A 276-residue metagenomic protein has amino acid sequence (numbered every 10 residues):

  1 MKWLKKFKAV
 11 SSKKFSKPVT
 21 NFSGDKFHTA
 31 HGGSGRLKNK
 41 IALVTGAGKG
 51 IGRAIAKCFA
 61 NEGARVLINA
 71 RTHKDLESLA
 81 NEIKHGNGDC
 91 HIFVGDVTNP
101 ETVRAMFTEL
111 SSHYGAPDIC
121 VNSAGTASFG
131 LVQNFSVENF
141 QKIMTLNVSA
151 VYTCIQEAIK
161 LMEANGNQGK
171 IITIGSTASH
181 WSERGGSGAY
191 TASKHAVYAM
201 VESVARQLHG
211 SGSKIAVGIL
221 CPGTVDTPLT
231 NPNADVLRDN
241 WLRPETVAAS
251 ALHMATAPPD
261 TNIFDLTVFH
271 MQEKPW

Functional and structural regions predicted by a protein language model:
I41, G48-K49: Conserved glycine-rich cofactor-binding loop
E62-L79: Conserved glycine-rich Rossmann-like NAD(P)H-binding loop of the short-chain dehydrogenase/reductase
H73-K74, V94-M106, V137: The beta1-alpha1 cofactor-binding region of Rossmann-like NAD(H)/NADP(H)-dependent oxidoreductases
L131-V132, N139-K142: Substrate-binding pocket helix/loop in short-chain dehydrogenase/reductase
I155, S193: Active-site helix of classical SDR
S176: Residue(s) in the substrate-gating loop at a strand-loop-helix junction that position the organic substrate next
I215, I219-L220, T227, V236-W276: C-terminal helical subdomain
